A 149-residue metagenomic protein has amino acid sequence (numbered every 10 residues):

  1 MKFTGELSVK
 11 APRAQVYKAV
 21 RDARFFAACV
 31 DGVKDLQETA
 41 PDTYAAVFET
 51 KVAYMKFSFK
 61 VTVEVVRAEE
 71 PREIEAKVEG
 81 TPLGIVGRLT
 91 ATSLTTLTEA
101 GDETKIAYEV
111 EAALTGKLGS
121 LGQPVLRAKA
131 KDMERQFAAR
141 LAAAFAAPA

Functional and structural regions predicted by a protein language model:
M1-K51, A147-A149: Hydrophobic ligand-binding cavity/cleft-lining segments
G5-L7, V33-K34, K60-R67, T90-E99: Hydrophobic/aromatic beta-strand elements that line small-molecule binding cavities or substrate pockets in beta-rich
P12, P41, E70-P71, A100-E103: Short strand-connecting beta-turns/loops that link adjacent beta-strands
V16, V20, F26, V65 (+2 more regions): Hydrophobic pocket/interface hotspot
E38-T81: Glycine-rich portal/gate segments that line the openings of hydrophobic small-molecule binding cavities
T62, E75-A128: Beta-strand/loop substructures that line and gate deep hydrophobic ligand-binding cavities in soluble
T115-A149: A conserved amphipathic terminal alpha-helix motif
